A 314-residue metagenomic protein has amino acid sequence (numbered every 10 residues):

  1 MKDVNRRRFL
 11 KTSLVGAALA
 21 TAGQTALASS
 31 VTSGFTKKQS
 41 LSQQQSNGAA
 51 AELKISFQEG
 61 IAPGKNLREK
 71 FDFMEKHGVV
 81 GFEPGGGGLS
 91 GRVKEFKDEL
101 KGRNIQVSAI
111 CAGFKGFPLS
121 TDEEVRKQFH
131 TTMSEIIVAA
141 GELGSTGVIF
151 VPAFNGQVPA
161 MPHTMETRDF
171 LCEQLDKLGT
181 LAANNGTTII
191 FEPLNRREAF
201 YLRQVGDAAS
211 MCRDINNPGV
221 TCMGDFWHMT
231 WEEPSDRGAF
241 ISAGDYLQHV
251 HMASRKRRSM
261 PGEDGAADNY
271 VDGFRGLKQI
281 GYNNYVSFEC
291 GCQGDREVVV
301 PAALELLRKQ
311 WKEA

Functional and structural regions predicted by a protein language model:
M1-S56, N66-G78, G144-T146, L202-G224 (+1 more regions): Histidine-acidic metal/acid-base catalytic patches
S13-Q24, Q45-A50, L119, E123-T221: Active-site acidic/histidine proton-transfer and metal-coordination neighborhood in alpha/beta enzyme cores
Q58-A62, G85-G87, A112-K115, A153-N155 (+4 more regions): Active-site beta-loop-alpha junctions enriched in small/polar residues
F73-G91, C111-G116: N-terminal substrate-binding region of glycoside hydrolase catalytic domains
E83, A109-C111, I149, I190 (+2 more regions): Conserved beta-strand positions in the central sheet of alpha/beta enzyme cores
P84-K101, P152-P159: Glycine-rich, proline-tolerant flexible connector loops at the mouths of alpha/beta enzymes
G91-R103, T132-G144, E173-T180, S235-G244 (+1 more regions): Short amphipathic alpha-helices and their capping/turn segments at secondary-structure boundaries
L100-R126: Mid-chain, structured segments of secreted extracytoplasmic proteins
